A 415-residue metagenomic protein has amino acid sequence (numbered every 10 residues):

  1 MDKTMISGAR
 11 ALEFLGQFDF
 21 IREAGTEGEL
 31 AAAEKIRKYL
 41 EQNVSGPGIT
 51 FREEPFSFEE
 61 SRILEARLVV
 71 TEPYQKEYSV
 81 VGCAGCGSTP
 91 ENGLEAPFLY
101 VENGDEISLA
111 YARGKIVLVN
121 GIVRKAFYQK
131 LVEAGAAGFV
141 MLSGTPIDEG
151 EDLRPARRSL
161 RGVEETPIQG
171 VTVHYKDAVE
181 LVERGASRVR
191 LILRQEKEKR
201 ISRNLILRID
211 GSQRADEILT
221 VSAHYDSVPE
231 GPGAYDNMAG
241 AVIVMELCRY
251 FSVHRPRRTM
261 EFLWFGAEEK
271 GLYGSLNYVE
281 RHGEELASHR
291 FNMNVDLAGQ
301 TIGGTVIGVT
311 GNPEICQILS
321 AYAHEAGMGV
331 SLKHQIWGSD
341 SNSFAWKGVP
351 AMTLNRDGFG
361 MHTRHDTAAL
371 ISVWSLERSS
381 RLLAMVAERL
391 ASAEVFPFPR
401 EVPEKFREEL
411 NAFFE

Functional and structural regions predicted by a protein language model:
M1-G28, E54, G150-E151, S159 (+4 more regions): N-terminal capping segment at the start of a domain
M1-G8, E13-R113: Noncatalytic luminal/extracellular "stalk/propeptide" segments of secretory-pathway proteins
M1-M5, D19-G28, V117-I122, T166-I168 (+5 more regions): Second-shell loop/turn segments in exported
I6-E27, I36-P47, I116-G121, G138 (+3 more regions): Catalytic-core environment of secreted peptidases
Y78-V163, P167-Q169, V330: Extracellular/luminal Protease-associated
V80-Y100, G104-E106, P155-A234, E246-R249 (+2 more regions): Soluble metallo-hydrolase cores and metallopeptidase-like ectodomains found primarily in the secretory/periplasmic
P229, F265-F359, R364: Metal-dependent peptidase/peptidase-like ectodomains
R249, G360-E415: His/Asp/Glu-rich mid-to-C-terminal helical/loop segments that flank catalytic regions of hydrolases
